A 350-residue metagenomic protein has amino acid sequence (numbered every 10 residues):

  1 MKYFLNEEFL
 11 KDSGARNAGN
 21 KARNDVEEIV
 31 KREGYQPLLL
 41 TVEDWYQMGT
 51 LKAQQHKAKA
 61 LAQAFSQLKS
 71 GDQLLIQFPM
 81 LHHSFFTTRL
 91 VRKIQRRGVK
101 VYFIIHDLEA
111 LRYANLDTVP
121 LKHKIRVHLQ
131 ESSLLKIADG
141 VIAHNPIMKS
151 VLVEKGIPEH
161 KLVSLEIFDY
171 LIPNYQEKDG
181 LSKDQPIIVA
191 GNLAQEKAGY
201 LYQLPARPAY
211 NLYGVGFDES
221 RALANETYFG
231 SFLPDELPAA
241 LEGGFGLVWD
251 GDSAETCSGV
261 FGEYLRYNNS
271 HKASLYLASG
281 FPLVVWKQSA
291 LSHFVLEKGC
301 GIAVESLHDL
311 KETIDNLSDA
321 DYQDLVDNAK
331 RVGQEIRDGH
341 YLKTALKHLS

Functional and structural regions predicted by a protein language model:
M1-E43, Y202-P208: N-terminal subdomain of nucleotide-sugar transferases
R23, Y170-E242: Conserved catalytic-core segment of nucleotide-activated headgroup transferases in glycan assembly
A53, A64-F86, V99-Y102: Short N-terminal targeting/anchoring amphipathic segment
Q73-L75, I94-A114: Active-site proximal beta-strand in glycosyltransferases
L90-K100, P120-V141: Membrane-proximal helix-turn-helix segments that form the acceptor-binding/catalytic region of lipid-linked
Y113, K136-L162: A short, active-site helix/loop in glycosyltransferases that binds the activated sugar's phosphate group
D179-G180, E305-E312, S318-S350: A charged, aromatic-enriched C-terminal amphipathic alpha-helix characteristic of glycosyltransferases across folds
P238-S279, V285-H293: Nucleotide-sugar-dependent
